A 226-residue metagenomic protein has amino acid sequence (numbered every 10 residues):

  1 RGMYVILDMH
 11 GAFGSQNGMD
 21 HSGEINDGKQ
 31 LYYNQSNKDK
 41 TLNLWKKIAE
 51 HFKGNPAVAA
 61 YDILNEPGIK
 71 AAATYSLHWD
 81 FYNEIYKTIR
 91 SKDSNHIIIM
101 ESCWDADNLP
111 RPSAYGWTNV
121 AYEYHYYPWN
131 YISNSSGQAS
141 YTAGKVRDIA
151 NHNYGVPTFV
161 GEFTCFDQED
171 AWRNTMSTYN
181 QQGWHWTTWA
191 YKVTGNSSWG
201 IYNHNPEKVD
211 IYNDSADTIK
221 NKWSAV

Functional and structural regions predicted by a protein language model:
R1-A60, F81-R90: An active-site-proximal structural segment forming one wall of the substrate-binding cleft that immediately precedes
N34-N37, L44, C165-F166, K220-V226: Alpha-helix initiation/capping motif
L42-K46, E50-A60, L64-W189, V193 (+1 more regions): Extracellular glycoside hydrolase catalytic/binding regions
E207-V226: Aromatic- and carboxylate-lined catalytic core of secreted/periplasmic carbohydrate-active enzymes
